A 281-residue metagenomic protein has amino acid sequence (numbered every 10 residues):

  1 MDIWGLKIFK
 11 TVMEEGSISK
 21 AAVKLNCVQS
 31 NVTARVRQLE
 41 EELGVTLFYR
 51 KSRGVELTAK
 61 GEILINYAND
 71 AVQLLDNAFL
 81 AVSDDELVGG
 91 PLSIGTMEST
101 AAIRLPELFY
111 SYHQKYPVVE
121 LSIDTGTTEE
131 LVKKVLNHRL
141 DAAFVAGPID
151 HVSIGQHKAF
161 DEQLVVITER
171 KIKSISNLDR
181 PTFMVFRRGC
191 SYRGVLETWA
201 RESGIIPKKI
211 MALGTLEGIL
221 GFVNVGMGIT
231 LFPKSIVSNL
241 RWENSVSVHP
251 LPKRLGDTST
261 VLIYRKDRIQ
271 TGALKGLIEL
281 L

Functional and structural regions predicted by a protein language model:
K10-V28: Short helix-boundary/capping micro-motifs
E40-L57: A short LG(V/I)-centered, amphipathic sequence patch enriched for acidic residue(s) preceding the LG motif
E42-L43, L64-E86: Alpha-helical linker/hinge and terminal dimerization helices associated with HTH transcriptional regulators
G89-V152: Central regulatory/effector-binding core of bacterial HTH transcription factors
R104, S247-L281: A late-sequence structural motif
T127-V132, L136-L140, V145-A146, S191-Y192 (+2 more regions): Hydrophobic hinge/microswitch elements
H151-G189, G194: Flexible hinge/capping segments at coil-to-helix
T182-S203, Q270-L274, I278: Secondary-structure junction motif
